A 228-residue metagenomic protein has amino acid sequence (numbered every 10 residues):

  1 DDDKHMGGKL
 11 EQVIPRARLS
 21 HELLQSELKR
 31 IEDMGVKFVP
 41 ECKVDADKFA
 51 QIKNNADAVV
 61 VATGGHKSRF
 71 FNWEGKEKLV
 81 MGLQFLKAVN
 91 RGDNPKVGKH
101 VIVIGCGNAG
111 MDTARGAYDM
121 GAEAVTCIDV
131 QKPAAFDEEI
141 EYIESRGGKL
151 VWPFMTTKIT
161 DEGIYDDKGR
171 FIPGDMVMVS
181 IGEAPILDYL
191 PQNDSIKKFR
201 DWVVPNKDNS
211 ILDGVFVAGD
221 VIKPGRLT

Functional and structural regions predicted by a protein language model:
D1-K43, R69, E74, N108-K149 (+2 more regions): Beta1-alpha1 glycine-rich phosphate/pyrophosphate-binding loop at the start of Rossmann-like nucleotide-binding domains
Q25-W73, T157-G163, M176-M178: Feature captures the FAD/FMN-dependent oxidoreductase FAD-binding
G35, A56, K76, G98-K99 (+4 more regions): Short, well-ordered alpha-helix to beta-strand connector turns
A46, H66-R69, K87, G110 (+1 more regions): Glycine-rich nucleotide phosphate-binding loop and flanking beta-alpha elements of Rossmann-like dinucleotide-binding
I52-N54, P95-K96, F171-I172: A short, aliphatic-rich alpha-helical micro-motif
E77-K99, M176-L227: FAD-site-proximal beta/loop scaffold in flavoenzymes
G105-G107, D220: Glycine-rich Rossmann-fold phosphate-binding loop(s) that bind the pyrophosphate of adenine dinucleotide cofactors
